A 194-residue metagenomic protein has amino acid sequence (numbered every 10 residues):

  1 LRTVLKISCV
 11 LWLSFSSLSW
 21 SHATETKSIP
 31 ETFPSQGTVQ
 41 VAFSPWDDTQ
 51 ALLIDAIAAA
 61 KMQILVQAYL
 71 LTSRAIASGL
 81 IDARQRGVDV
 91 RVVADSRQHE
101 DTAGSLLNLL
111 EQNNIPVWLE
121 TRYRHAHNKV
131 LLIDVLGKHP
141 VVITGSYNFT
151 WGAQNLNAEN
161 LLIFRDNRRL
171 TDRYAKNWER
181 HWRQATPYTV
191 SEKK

Functional and structural regions predicted by a protein language model:
L1-S8: Bacterial N-terminal signal peptides that target proteins for export
S8-S17: Bacterial N-terminal signal peptides
S19-A23: Boundary at the C-terminal end of the N-terminal hydrophobic targeting segment
T24-W46: N-terminal low-complexity, Pro/Thr/Ser-rich intrinsically disordered segments that act as propeptides or flexible
K27-E31, D134, K138-K194: Signature of lipid phosphatidyltransferase scaffolds
Q40-A42, L65-A68, R91-D95, W118-L119 (+3 more regions): Structural recognition of the beta-strand scaffold that forms the well-ordered cores of secreted hydrolase catalytic
D55, A59-P116: Primarily the HKD phosphodiesterase
L70-R74, S96-E100, Y123-H125, G137 (+2 more regions): Solvent-exposed loop/turn segments at secondary-structure junctions within structured extracellular/periplasmic domains
